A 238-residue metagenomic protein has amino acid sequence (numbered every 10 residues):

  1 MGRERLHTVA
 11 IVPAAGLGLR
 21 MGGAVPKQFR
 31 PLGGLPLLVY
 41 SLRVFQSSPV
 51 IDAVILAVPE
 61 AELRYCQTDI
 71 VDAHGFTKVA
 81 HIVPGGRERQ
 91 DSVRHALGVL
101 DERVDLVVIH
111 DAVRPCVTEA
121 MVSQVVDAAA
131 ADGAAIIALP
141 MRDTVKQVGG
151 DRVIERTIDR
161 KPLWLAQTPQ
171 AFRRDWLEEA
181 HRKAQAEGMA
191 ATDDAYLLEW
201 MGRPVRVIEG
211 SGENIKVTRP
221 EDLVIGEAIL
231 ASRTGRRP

Functional and structural regions predicted by a protein language model:
M1-I11, A15, D193-D194, G212-N214 (+1 more regions): SAM-dependent methyltransferases
R3-L63: N-terminal glycine-rich phosphate-binding loop and ensuing alpha1 helix
T8, V79-A80, L163: Short, conserved active-site loop motifs that form the nucleotide-linked donor/cofactor pocket
A10-V12, L56, I109, A134-I137: Structural beta-sheet core signal
V12, F29, L38, A96 (+4 more regions): Residue-level signal for inorganic ion chemistry
R64-I70: Acidic helix N-cap motif at the loop->helix transition within catalytic regions of sugar-transfer enzymes
V71-L106: Short phosphate-binding loop-to-helix
C116-I208, P238: Conserved core of the sugar-phosphate nucleotidyltransferase
